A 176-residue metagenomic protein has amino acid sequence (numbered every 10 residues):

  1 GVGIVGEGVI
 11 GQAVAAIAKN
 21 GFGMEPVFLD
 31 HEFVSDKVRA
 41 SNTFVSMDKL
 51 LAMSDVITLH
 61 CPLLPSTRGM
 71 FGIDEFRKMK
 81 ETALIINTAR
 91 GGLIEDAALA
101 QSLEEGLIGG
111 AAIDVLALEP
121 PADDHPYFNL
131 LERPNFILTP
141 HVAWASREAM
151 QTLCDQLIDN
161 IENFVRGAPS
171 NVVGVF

Functional and structural regions predicted by a protein language model:
V2-I4: Hydrophobic Val/Ile/Leu positions in short beta-strands of Rossmann-like dinucleotide-binding domains
E7-G8: Glycine-rich Rossmann-fold phosphate-binding loop(s) that bind the pyrophosphate of adenine dinucleotide cofactors
G11-Q12: N-terminal Rossmann-fold NAD(P) dinucleotide-binding loop
I17-A18, M79: Aromatic pocket-lining residues of Rossmann-like dinucleotide-binding sites
N20-E25, E105, G109: Conserved S-adenosyl-L-methionine
F28: Conserved SAM-binding motif I beta-strand of class I
E32-P126: Rossmann-like adenosine-cofactor binding region
T82, A89-F176: Rossmann-like dinucleotide-binding domain for NAD(H)/NADP(H)
